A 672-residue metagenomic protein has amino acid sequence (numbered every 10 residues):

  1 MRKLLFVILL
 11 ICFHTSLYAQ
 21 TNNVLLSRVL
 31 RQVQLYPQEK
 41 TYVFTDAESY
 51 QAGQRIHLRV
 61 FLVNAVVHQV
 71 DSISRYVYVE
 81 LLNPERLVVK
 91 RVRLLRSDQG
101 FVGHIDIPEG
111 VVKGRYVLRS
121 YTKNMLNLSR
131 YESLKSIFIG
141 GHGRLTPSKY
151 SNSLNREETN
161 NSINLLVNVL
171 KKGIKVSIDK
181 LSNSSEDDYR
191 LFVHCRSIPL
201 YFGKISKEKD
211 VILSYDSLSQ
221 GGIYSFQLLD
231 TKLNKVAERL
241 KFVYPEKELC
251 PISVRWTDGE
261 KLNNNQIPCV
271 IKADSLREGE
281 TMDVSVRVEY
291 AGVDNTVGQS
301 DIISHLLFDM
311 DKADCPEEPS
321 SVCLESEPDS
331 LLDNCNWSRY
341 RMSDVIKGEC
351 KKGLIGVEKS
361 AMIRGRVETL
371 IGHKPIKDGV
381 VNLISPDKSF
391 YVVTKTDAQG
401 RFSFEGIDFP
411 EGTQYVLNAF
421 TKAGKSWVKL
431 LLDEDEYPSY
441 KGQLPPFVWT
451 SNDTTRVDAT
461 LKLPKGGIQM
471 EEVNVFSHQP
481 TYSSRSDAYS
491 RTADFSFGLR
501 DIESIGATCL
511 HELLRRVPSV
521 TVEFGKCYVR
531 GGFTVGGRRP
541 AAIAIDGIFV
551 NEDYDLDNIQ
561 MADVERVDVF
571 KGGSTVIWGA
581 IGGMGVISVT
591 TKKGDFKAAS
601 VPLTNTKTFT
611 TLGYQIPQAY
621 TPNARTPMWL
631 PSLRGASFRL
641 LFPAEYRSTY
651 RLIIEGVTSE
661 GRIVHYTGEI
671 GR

Functional and structural regions predicted by a protein language model:
M1-S27: Bacterial Sec-dependent N-terminal signal peptides
Q20-E39, F44, Y50-Q51, R55-L94 (+3 more regions): Contiguous segments within soluble domain cores/interaction surfaces
Q32-Y36, A47-Q51, S72, P108-K113 (+11 more regions): Surface-exposed, low-complexity/disordered segments and acidic/polar micro-motifs at processing/linker regions
F44, F390, D553-D555: Short, solvent-exposed loop/turn positions at domain surfaces that link secondary-structure elements or cap domain
R55, L87-V88, P199, K235 (+3 more regions): Short, solvent-exposed loop/turn motifs
F101-I107: Ligand-binding face of N-terminal immunoglobulin V-set domains in extracellular IgSF glycoproteins
K526-K571, K597-P602: Periplasmic plug
M584-I587: Glycine-centered small-residue motifs that form tight turns and secondary-structure capping sites at repeat-unit
